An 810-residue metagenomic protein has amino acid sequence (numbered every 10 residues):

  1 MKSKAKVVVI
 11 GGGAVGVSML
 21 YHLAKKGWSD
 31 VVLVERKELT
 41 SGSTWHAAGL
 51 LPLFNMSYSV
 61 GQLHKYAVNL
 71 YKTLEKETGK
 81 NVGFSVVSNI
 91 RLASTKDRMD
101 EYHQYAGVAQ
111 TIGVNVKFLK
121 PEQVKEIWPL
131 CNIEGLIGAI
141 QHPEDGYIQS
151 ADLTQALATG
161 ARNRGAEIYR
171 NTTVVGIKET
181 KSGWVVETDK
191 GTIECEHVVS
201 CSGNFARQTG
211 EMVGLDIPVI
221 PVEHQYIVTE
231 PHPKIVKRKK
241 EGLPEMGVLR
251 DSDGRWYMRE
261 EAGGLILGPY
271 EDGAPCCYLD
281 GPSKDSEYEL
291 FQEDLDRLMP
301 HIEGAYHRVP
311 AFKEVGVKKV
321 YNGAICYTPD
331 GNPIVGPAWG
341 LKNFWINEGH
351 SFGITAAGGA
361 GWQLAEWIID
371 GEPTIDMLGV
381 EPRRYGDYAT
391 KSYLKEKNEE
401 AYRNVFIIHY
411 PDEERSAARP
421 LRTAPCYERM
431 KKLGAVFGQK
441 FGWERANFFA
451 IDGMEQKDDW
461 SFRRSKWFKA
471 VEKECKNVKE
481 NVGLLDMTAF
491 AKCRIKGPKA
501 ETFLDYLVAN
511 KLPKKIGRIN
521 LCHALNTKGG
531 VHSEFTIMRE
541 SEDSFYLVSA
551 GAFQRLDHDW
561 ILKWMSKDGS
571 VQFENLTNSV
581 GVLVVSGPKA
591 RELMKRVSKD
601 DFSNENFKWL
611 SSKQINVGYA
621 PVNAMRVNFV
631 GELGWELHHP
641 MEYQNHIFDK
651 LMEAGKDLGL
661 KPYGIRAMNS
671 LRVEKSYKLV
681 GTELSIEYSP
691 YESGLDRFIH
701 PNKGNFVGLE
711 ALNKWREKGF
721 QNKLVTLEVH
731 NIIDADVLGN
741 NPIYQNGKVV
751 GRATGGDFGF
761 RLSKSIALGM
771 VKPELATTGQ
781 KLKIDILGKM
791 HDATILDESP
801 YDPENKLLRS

Functional and structural regions predicted by a protein language model:
K2-V15, V32: Beta1/beta-strand and adjacent pyrophosphate-binding region of the FAD-binding site in flavoprotein oxidoreductases
S18, I177-Q292, P300-R308, Y393-E414 (+3 more regions): Flavin-dependent oxidoreductases
A24-T44: Glycine-rich FAD pyrophosphate-binding loop
A48-L53, S88-R91, G214-E241, P300 (+5 more regions): Central beta-strand plus flanking loop segment that forms part of the substrate or channel wall within the catalytic
G49-I127, M246, D253-M258, A262-I266 (+3 more regions): Dinucleotide-binding Rossmann-like beta1-alpha1 core, especially the glycine-rich loop that anchors the ADP
L70-T73, S85, S94-R170, V175-S182 (+3 more regions): Flavin (FAD/FMN) cofactor-binding and adjacent substrate-gating region of FAD-dependent oxidoreductase domains
S150, D253, A262, K284-L421: C-terminal catalytic lobe of FAD-dependent flavoproteins
I375-D376, P382-S810: Glycine/proline-enriched, intrinsically flexible loops and inter-domain linkers
